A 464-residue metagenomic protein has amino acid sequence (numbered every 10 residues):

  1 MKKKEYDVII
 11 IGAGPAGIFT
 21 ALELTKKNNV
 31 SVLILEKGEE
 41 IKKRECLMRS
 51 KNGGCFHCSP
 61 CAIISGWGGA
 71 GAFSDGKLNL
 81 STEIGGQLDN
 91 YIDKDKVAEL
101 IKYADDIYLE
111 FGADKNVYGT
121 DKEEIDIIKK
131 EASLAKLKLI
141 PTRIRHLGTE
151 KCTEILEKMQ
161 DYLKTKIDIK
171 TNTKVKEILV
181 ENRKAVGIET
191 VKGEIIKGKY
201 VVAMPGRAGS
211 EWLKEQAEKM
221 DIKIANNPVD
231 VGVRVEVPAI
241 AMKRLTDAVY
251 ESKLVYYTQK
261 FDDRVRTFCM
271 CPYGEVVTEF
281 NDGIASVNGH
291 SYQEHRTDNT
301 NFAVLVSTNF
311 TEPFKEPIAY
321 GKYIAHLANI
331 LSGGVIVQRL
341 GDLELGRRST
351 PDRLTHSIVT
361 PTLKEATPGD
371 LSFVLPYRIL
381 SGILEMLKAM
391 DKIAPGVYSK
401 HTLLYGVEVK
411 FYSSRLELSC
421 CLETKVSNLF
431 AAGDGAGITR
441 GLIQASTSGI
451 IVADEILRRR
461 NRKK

Functional and structural regions predicted by a protein language model:
K2-G85, E123-K464: Residues forming the flavin
G66-Y118: Dinucleotide-binding Rossmann-like beta1-alpha1 core, especially the glycine-rich loop that anchors the ADP
